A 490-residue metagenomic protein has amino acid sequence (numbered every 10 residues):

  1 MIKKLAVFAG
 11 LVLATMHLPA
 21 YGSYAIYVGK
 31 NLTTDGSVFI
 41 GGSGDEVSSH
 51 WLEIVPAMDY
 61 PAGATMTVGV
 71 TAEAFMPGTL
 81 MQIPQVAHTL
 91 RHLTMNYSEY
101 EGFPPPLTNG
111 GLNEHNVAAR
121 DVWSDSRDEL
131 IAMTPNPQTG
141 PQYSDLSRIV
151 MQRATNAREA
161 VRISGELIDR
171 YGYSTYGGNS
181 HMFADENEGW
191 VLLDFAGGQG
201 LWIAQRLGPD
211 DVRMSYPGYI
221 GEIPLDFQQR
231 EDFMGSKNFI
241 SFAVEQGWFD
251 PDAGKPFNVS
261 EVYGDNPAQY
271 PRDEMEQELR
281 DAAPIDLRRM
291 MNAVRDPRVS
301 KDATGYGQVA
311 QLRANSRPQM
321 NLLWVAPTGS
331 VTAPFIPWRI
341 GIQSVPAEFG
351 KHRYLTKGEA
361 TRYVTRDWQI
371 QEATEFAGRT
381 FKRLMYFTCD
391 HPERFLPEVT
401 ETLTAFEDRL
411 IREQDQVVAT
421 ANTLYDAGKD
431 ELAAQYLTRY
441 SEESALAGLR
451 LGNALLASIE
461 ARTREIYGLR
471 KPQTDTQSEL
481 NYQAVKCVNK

Functional and structural regions predicted by a protein language model:
M1-V7: Bacterial N-terminal signal peptides that target proteins for export
A9-G10, A20: Cleavable N-terminal signal peptides
T15-H17: N-terminal signal peptide c-region/cleavage motif recognized by signal peptidases
Y21-Y143, I163-Y176, S180-M290: A contiguous strand-loop segment
S147-R153: Short, well-ordered beta-strand elements within core beta-sheets of diverse protein domains
R153-E159: Short, charged, surface-exposed loops that flank catalytic or proteolytic processing sites
D296-A433: Substrate-recognition/cap regions that form aromatic- and gly/pro-loop-enriched pockets for small-molecule ligands
E393-K490: Histidine-centered catalytic/metal-binding microenvironments
